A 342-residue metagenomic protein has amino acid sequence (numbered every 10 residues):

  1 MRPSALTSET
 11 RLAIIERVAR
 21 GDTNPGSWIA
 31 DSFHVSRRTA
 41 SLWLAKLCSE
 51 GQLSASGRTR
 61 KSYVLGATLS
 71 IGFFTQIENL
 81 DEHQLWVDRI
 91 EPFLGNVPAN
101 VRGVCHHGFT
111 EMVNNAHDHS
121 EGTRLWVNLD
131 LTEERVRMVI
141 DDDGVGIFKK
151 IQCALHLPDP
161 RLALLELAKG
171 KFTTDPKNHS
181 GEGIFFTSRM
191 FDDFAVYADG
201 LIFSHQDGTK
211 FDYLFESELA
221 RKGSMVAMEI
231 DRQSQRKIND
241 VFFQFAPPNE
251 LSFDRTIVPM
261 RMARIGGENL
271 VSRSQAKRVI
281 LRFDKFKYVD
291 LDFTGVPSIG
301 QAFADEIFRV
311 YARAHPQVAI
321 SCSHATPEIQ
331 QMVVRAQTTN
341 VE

Functional and structural regions predicted by a protein language model:
M1-T110, H119-R124, E133, S234-D284 (+1 more regions): Bergerat-fold GHKL ATPase/HATPase_c domain
A19, S54-G72, A116-N239, Y311-A312: Conserved beta-strand-loop-beta-strand hairpin that lines the nucleotide-binding pocket of ATP/GTP-utilizing enzymes
F186, R278, E306-I307: A short acidic, amphipathic alpha-helical/loop segment
D199, T294-V296, S323-A325: Short, loop-centered acidic/histidine patches that primarily coordinate divalent metals
D207, G300-D305, Q331-V333: A short acidic (Asp/Glu
F286-I299: Short, glycine-/small-residue-enriched flexible loop/hinge segments at domain edges that mediate gating
F303-H315: Short, non-transmembrane amphipathic alpha-helical segments
